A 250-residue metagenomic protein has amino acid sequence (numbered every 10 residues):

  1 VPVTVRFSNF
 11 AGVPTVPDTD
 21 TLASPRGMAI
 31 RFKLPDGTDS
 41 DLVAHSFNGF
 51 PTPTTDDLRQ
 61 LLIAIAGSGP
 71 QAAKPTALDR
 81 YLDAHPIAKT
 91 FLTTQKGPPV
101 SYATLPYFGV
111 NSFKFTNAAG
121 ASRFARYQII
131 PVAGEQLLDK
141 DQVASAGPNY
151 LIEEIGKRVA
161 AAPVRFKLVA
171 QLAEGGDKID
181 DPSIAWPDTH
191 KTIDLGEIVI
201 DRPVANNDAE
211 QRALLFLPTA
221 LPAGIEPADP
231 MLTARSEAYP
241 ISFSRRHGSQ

Functional and structural regions predicted by a protein language model:
V1-Q250: Active-site-adjacent core segments of small-molecule enzymes
